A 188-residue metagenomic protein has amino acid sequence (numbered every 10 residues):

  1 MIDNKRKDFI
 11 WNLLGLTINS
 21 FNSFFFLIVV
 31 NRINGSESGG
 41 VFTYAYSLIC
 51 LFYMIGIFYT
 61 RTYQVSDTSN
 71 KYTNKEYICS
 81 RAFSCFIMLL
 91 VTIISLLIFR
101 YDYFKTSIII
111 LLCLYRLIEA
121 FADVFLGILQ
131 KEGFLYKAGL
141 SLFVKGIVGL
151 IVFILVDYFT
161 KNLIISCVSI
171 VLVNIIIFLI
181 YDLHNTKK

Functional and structural regions predicted by a protein language model:
M1-N22, T62-K75, H184-N185: N-terminal membrane topogenesis motif
N4-F58, L89, G146, L150 (+1 more regions): Signature of the first transmembrane helix
F24, I28, I55-F58, L89-I93 (+5 more regions): Membrane-embedded alpha-helical segments of multi-pass transporters/permeases
F26-I28, R61-V65, D123-Q130, F153: Interfacial helix-capping/hinge residues at the ends of transmembrane alpha-helices
R32-A45, D67-C79, L89-C113, L117 (+1 more regions): Membrane-interface helix-capping segments at transmembrane helix termini in multi-pass transporters
Y53-R61, I118-D123: Central hydrophobic cores of alpha-helical transmembrane segments in multi-pass inner-membrane proteins across all
T106-C113, G139-K187: Hydrophobic alpha-helical transmembrane segments
A120-L142: Cytoplasmic helix-loop-helix junction between adjacent transmembrane helices in 12-TM secondary transporters
